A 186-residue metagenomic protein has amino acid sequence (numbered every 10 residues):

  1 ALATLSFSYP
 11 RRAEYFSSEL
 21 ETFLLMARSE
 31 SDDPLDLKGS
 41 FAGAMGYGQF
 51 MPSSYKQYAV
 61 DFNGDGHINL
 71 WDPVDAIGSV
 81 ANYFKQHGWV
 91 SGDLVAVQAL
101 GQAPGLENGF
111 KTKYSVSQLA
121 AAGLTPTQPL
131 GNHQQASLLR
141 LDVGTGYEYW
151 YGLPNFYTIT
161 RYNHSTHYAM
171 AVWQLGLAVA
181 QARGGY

Functional and structural regions predicted by a protein language model:
A1-T4, Y15-T22, G46, F50 (+4 more regions): Extracytoplasmic/secreted proteins, especially bacterial periplasmic and envelope-associated proteins
L2, M26, E30, Y55 (+4 more regions): Amphipathic, alpha-helical segments enriched in basic
T4-E14, L37-M45, F62-W71, G105 (+1 more regions): Second-shell loop/turn segments in exported
T4-P10, L25-D32, K56, V60 (+3 more regions): Sec-exported extracytoplasmic/periplasmic mature domains
Y9, F50, Y55-Y58, Y83 (+5 more regions): Aromatic side chains
R11-S54: Acidic, aromatic-lined catalytic clefts of primarily extracellular/periplasmic carbohydrate-active enzymes that remodel
P34, F41-G144: Flexible, glycine-rich surface segments
G131-Y186: C-terminal functional modules
